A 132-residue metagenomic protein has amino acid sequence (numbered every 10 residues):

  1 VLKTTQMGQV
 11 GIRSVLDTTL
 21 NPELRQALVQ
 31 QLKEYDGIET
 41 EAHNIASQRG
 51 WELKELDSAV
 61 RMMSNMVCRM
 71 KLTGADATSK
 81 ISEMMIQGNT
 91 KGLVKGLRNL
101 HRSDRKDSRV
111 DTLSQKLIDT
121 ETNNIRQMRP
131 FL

Functional and structural regions predicted by a protein language model:
V1, N21-T40, T78-M85, D107-T120: Alpha-helical scaffold segments that form or flank carboxylate-/histidine-based iron centers
V1-T19, T78-D104: Alpha-helical bundle segments that constitute or directly flank the non-heme di-iron/ferroxidase center
K3, M63, P130: N-terminal/domain-start segments enriched in small and hydrophobic, helix-friendly residues, covering either
Q6-Q9, R13, D36, T40-H43 (+4 more regions): Structural signal for well-ordered, non-membrane alpha-helices
M7, L20, W51, D76-A77 (+2 more regions): Alpha-helical structural elements of signaling/regulatory helical domains
E23-A59, M128-L132: Conserved alpha-helical segments that form or flank metal/cofactor-binding pockets of metalloenzymes
T40, N44-Q87, K91-L93: Carboxylate-rich helix-loop segments that flank metal/cofactor sites and access channels in metalloenzymes
M85-L132: Preference for long, well-ordered alpha-helical segments
